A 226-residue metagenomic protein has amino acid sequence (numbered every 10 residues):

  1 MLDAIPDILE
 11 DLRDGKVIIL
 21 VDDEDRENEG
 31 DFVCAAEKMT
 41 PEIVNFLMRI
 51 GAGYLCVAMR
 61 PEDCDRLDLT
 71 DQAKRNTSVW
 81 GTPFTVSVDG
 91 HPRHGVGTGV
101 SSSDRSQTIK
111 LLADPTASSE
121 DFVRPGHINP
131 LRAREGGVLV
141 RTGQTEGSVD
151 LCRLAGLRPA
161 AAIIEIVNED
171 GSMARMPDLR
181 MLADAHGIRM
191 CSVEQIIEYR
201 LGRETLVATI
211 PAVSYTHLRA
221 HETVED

Functional and structural regions predicted by a protein language model:
M1-T40: N-terminal, positively charged regions that mediate nucleic acid binding
N28, F32, K38-L55, D65-R66 (+5 more regions): Feature captures the catalytic cores and cofactor-binding loops of soluble hydro-lyases/lyases that act on carboxylate
I43-G99: Glycine-rich, N-terminal phosphate-binding loop and its surrounding beta-alpha-beta segment
T77-R134: Hydrophobic alpha-helical hairpins/lids featuring a short glycine-rich hinge
H127-R132, L139-V140, E146-A174, H186 (+1 more regions): Glycine-rich phosphate/pyrophosphate-binding loops and their adjacent beta-strand/loop elements at enzyme active sites
L182-M190, E194: A glycine-rich helix N-cap at a beta->alpha junction
I197-Y215: Long, charged amphipathic helices and adjacent flexible linkers at domain junctions
T216-T223: Conserved small/polar residues in nucleotide/adenosyl-binding loops
